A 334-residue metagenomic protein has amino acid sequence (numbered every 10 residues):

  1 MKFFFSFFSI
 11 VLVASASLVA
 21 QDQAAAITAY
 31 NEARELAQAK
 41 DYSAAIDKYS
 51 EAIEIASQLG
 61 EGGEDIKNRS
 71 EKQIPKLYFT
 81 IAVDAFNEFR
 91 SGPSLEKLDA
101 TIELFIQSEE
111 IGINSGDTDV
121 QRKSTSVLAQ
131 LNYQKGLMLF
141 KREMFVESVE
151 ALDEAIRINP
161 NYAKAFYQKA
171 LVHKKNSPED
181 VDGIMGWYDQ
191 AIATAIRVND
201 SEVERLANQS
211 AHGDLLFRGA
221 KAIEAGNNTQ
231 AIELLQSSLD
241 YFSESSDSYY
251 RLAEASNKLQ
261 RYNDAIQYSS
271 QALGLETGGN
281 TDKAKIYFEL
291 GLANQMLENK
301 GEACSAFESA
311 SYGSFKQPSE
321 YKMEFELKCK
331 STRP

Functional and structural regions predicted by a protein language model:
L18-S91, L95-D99, S331: N-terminal leader/linker segments that initiate helical-solenoid repeat arrays
A25, L59, S115, L128 (+6 more regions): Residue-level recognition of tetratricopeptide repeat
Q38, K76, T80, N87-E88 (+7 more regions): Register position in tetratricopeptide repeats
G62-G63, S70, D117-T118, A165 (+5 more regions): TPR alpha-solenoid repeat register
D65-R69, Q73, T80, V120-K123 (+8 more regions): Canonical tetratricopeptide repeat
S201-L206, F217-T229, L292, M296-P334: Terminal, low-structured helical/coil segments at or just beyond the last alpha-helical repeat
